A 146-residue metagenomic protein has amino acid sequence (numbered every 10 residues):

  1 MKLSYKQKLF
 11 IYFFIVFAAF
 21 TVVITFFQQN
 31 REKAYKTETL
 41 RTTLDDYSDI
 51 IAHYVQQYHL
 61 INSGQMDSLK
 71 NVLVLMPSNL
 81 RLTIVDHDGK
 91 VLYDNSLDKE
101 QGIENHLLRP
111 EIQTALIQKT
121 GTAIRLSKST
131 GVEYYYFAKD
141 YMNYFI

Functional and structural regions predicted by a protein language model:
K2-V91, S96-I103: Juxtamembrane segments flanking the first transmembrane helix of membrane-anchored signal-transduction proteins
Q101-F145: Membrane-proximal, non-catalytic sensory/regulatory domains of signal-transducing membrane proteins
